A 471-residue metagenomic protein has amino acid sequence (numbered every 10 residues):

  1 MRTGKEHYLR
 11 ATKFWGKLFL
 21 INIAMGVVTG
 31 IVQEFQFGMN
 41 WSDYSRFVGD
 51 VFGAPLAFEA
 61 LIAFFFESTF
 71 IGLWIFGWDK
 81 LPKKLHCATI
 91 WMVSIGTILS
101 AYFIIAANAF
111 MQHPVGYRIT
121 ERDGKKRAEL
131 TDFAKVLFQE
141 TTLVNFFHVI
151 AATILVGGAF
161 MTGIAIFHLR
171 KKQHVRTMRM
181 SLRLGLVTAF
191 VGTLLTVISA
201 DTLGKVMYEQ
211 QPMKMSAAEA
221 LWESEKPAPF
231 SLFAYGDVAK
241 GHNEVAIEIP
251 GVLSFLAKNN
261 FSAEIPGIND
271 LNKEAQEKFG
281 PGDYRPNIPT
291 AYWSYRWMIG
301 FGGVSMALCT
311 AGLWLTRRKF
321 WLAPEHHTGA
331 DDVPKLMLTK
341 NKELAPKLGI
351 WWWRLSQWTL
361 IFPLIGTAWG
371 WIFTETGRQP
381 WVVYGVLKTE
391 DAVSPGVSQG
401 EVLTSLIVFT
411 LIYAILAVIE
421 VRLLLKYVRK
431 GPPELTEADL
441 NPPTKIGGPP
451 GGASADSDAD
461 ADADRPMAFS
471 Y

Functional and structural regions predicted by a protein language model:
M1-Y471: Polytopic transmembrane helical bundles with strong interfacial aromatic enrichment
